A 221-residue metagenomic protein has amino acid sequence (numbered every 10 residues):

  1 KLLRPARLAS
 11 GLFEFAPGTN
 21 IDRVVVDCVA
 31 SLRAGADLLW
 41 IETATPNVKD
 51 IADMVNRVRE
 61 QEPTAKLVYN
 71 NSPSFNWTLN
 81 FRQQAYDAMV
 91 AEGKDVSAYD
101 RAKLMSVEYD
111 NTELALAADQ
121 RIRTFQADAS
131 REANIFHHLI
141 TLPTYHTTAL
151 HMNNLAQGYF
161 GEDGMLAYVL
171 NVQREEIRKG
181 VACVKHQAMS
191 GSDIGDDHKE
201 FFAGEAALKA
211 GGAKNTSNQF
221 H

Functional and structural regions predicted by a protein language model:
K1, I21, T45-E62, W77-F81 (+1 more regions): Active-site-adjacent beta->alpha loops and helix N-cap segments on the catalytic face of soluble alpha/beta enzymes
K1-T19, P73-F75, M89-D100: N-terminal small/glycine-rich loop or linker at the start of catalytic domains across soluble metabolic enzymes
R7-G11, D37-W40, T64-V68, F136-H137: Structural preference for beta-strand elements that scaffold enzyme active sites
T19-A30, A118-D128: Short, acidic/polar
D27-W40: Catalytic domains of carbohydrate-active enzymes, especially glycoside hydrolases
L32-R33, R59-E62, S130-R131: Acidic (Asp/Glu)-rich catalytic clusters
L39-A52, N70-N71, A91, E113-A115 (+1 more regions): Catalytic beta/alpha-barrel core
M89-T112, A118-H221: Extended, intrinsically disordered, low-complexity segments
